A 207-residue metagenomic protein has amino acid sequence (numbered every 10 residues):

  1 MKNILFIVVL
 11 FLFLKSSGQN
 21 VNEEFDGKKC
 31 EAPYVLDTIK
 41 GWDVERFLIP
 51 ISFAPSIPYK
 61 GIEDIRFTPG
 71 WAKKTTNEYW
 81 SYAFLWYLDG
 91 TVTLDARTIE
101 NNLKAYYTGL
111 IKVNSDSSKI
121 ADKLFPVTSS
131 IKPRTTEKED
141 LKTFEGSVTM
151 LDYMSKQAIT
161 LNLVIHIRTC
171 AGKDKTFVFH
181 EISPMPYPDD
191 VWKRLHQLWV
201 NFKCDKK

Functional and structural regions predicted by a protein language model:
M1-F25: Bacterial Sec-dependent N-terminal signal peptides
V21-R66: N-terminal "mature-domain start" segment
V35, L88-T98, E181-D189: Second-shell loop/turn segments in exported
I49, I99-Y106, V191-L198: Stable alpha-helical elements in mature extracytoplasmic
S56-P58, I131-T135, T169: Short, exposed beta-strand/loop patches in secreted or surface proteins that constitute
Y59-W71, T75, T160: Short, solvent-exposed beta-alpha or beta-beta edge segments that form flexible loop/patches at the rim of ligand
G70-Y153: Conserved polar/disulfide-associated segments of primarily extracytoplasmic proteins
K138-K207: Short, well-structured beta-strand
